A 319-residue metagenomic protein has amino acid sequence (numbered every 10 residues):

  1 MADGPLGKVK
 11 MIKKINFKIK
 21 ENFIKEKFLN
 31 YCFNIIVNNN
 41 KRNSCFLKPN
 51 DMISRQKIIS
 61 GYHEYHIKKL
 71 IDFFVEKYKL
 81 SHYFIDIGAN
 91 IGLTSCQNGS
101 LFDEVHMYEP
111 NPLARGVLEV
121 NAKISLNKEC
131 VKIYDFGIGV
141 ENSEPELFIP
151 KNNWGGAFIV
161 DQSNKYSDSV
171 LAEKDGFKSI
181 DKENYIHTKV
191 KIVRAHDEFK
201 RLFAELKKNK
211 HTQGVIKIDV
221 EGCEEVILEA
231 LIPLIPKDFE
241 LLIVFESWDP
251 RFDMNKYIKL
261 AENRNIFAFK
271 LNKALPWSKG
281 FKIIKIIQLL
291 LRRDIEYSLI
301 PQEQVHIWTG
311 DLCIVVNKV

Functional and structural regions predicted by a protein language model:
M1-C130, L171-K189, E198-T212, F267-V319: S-adenosyl-L-methionine
H66, L93, P112-L113, W154 (+2 more regions): Short alpha-helical
G88, K217-E221: Conserved S-adenosyl-L-methionine
S95, F102-D103, M107, G214-V215 (+2 more regions): A short alpha/beta connector and helix-capping loop motif
D135-F136, K189-I192, K217: Conserved residues in the N-terminal Rossmann fold of short-chain dehydrogenase/reductase
I138-V140, A195, V220: Hydrophobic pocket-lining residues within nucleotide cofactor-binding pockets
E144-K151, D161: Polar, low-complexity loop segments and adjacent catalytic/binding residues used for recognizing and processing sugar
R251-W277: C-terminal substrate-binding/active-site "lid" region of AdoMet-derived donor-dependent transferases
